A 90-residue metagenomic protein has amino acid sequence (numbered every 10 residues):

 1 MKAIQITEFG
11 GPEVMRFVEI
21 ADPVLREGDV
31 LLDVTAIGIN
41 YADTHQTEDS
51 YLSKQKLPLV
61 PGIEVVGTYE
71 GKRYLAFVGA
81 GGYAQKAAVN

Functional and structural regions predicted by a protein language model:
M1-K2: Extreme N-terminal starter segment of soluble prokaryotic enzymes
Q5, R16, N40: Conserved Rossmann-like nucleotide-binding pocket used by diverse enzymes that bind dinucleotide cofactors
Q5-E8, E48: Residue-level signal for short segments within beta-strands and strand-turn junctions of well-structured beta-sheet
E8-G11, I37-I39: Short polar catalytic/cofactor-binding loops
P12-V18, S50-Y51: Short gly/ser/thr-rich secondary-structure transition/capping motifs
E13, D43, E64: Acidic-residue sensor for enzyme active/binding pockets
A21-I39, S50-A88: Glycine-rich beta-strand-centered segment in the early N-terminal region that forms part of a ligand/cofactor-binding
A42-E48: Cytochrome P450 core scaffold surrounding the K-helix E-X-X-R motif and the conserved "meander" helix-loop region
